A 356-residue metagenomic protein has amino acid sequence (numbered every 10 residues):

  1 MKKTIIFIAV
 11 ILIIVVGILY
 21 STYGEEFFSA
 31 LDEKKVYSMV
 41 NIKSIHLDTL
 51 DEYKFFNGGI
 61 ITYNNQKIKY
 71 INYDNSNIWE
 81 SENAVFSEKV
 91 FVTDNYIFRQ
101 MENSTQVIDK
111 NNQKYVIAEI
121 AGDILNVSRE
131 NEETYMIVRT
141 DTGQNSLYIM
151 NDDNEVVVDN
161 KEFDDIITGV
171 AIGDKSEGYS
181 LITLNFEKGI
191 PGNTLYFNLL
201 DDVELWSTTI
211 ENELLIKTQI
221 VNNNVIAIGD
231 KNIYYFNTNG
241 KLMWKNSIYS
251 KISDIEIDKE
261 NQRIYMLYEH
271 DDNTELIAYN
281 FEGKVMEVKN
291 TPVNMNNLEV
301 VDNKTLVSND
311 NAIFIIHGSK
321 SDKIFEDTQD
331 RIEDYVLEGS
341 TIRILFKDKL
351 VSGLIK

Functional and structural regions predicted by a protein language model:
M1-N111, Y115-I120: N-terminal "mature head" segments of proteins
Y23-E26, K67-K69, S104-I108, T142-I149 (+5 more regions): Structural motif
K35-L47, N75-E82, N112-E119, E155-K161 (+4 more regions): A short beta-strand motif characteristic of beta-propeller blades
H46-F56, A84-D94, A121-E132, D164-D174 (+4 more regions): Repeated scaffold domains used in trafficking and secretory/extracellular systems, primarily beta-propellers
I60, I97, T134-M136, G178-S180 (+4 more regions): Hydrophobic beta-strand positions that form the internal "hydrophobic ladder" of WD40/Gbeta-like beta-propeller blades
E88-N185, G189: Non-cytosolic head/periplasmic domains of membrane-anchored proteins
K161-E282, E287-V288: Acidic, serine/threonine- and glycine-rich low-complexity intrinsically disordered segments that serve as flexible
D271-K356: Hydrophilic extracytoplasmic domains
